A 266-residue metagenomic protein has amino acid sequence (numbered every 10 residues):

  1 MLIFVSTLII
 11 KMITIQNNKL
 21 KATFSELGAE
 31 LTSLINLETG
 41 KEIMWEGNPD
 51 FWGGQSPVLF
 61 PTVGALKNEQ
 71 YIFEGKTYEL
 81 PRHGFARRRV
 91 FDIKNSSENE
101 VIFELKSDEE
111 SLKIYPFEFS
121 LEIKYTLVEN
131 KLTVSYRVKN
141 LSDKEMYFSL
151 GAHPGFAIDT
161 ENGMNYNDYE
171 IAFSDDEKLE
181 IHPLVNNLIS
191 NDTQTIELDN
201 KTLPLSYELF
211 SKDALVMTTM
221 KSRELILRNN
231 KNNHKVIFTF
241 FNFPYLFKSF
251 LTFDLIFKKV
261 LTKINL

Functional and structural regions predicted by a protein language model:
M1-I10: N-terminal amphipathic/basic-hydrophobic helices that include classical n-h-c signal peptides and signal-anchor
L8, T62-G64, G84-R89, P116-S120 (+2 more regions): Short solvent-exposed loop/turn micro-motifs enriched in small/polar/acidic residues
I10-Q70, T77-P81, S222-F241: Beta-strand-rich N-terminal accessory domains
F24, G75, V134-V138: Buried hydrophobic-core signal for structured, non-transmembrane domains
T77-E129: Extended, loop-rich substrate-binding clefts of extracytoplasmic carbohydrate-active enzymes
S107-P154, D159-T160: Acidic, contiguous internal or C-terminal segments within carbohydrate-active enzymes that form a structured patch used
I158-F243: Active-site/ligand-binding surface loops and adjacent short beta/alpha elements that line catalytic pockets across
H234-L266: Active-site pocket scaffolds in enzymes
